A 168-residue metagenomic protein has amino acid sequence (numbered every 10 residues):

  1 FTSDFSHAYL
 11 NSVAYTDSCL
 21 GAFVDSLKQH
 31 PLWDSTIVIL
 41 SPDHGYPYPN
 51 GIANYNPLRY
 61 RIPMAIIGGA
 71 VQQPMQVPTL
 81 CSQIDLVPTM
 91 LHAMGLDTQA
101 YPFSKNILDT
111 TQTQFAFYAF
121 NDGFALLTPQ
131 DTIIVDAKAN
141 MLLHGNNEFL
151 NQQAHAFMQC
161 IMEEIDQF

Functional and structural regions predicted by a protein language model:
F1-F168: Solvent-exposed soluble domains appended to multi-pass membrane proteins
